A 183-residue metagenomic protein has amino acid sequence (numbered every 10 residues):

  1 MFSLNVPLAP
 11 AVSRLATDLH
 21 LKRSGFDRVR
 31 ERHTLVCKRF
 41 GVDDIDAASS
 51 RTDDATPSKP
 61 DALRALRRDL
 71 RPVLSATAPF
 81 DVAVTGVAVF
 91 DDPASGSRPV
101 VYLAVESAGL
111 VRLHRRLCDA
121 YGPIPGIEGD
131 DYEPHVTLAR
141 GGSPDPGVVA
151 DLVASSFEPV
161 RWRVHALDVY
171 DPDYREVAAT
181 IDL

Functional and structural regions predicted by a protein language model:
M1, S95-S97, V160: Short, surface-exposed loop and linker segments with low hydrophobicity and enrichment for Pro/Ser/Thr
M1-P79, S107-E158, V177-L183: Basic, often amphipathic N-terminal segments
P72-R112: Helix-adjacent hinge/juxtasegments
D91-G96, D173-A179: Short, solvent-exposed polar/charged micro-motifs at secondary-structure junctions
F157-P172: Short, flexible loop segments at boundaries between secondary-structure elements
